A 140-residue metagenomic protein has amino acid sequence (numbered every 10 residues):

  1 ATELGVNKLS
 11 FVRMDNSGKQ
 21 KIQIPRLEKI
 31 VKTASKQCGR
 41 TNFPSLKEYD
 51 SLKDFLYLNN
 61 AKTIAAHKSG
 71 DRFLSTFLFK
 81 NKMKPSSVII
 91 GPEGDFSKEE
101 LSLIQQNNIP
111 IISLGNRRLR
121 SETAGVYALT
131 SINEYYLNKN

Functional and structural regions predicted by a protein language model:
T2-I64: RNA substrate-binding interface of SAM-dependent RNA methyltransferases
Q20, E93, R117, S121: Glycine- and other small-residue-rich loops at beta-strand/loop junctions that grip anionic moieties
I24-R26, L78-N81, S102-I104, Y127: Short, glycine/charged-enriched secondary-structure capping and boundary segments
S51, D95, A124: Residue-level recognition of oxygen-bearing side chains
S51-Y57, D71-F73, L119: A short acidic, often aromatic-flanked loop/helix-cap motif at beta-alpha or helix-coil junctions that lines enzyme
T63-S102, I109-L114: Active-site/ligand-binding-proximal alpha/beta "capping" segment
K98-N140: Structured adenosyl-cofactor binding patch, chiefly the S-adenosyl-L-methionine
